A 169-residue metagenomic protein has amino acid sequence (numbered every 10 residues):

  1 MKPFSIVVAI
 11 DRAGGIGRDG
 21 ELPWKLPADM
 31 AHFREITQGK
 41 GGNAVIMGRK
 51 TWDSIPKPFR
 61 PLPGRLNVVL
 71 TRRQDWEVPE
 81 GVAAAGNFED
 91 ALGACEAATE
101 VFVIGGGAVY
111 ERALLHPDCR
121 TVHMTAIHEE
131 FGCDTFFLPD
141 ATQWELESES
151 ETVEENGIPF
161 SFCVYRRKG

Functional and structural regions predicted by a protein language model:
M1-G169: Enzymes that bind and transform nitrogen-containing heteroaromatic metabolites
